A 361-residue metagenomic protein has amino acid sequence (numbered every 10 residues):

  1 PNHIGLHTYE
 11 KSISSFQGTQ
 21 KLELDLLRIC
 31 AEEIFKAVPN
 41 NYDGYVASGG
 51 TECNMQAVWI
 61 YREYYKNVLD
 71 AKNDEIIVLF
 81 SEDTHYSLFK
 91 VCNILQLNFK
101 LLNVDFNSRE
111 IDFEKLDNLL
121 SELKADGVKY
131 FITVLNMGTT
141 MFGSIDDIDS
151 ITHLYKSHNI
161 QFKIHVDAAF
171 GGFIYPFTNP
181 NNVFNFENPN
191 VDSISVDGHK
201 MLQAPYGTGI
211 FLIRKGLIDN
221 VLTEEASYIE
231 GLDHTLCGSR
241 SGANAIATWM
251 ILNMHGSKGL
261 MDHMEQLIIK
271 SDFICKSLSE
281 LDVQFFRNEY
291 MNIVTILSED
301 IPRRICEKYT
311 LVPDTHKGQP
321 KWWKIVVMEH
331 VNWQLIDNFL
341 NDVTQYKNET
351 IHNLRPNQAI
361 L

Functional and structural regions predicted by a protein language model:
P1-H3: Phosphate-/polyanion-interacting regions in eukaryotic proteins
L6-E52, Y64, V68: Conserved N-terminal alpha-helix of the aminotransferase class I/II PLP-enzyme fold
L6-S15, P39-Y45, E75, F99-V104 (+5 more regions): Glycine- and acidic
G18, V46-C53, F80, T84 (+2 more regions): Secondary-structure capping and boundary motifs in well-ordered enzyme cores
E32, W59-E63, W249-M254: Short glycine/serine- and small hydrophobic-enriched flexible loop segments
S48-L222, I360-L361: Conserved PLP-enzyme active-site core in the AAT-like
D74, F89, T223-C237, K258-L361: Conserved C-terminal alpha-helix-loop-beta "cap" of PLP-dependent enzymes that closes/shapes the active-site mouth
F177-P180, F184-N288: Active-site C-terminal subdomain of aminotransferase-like
